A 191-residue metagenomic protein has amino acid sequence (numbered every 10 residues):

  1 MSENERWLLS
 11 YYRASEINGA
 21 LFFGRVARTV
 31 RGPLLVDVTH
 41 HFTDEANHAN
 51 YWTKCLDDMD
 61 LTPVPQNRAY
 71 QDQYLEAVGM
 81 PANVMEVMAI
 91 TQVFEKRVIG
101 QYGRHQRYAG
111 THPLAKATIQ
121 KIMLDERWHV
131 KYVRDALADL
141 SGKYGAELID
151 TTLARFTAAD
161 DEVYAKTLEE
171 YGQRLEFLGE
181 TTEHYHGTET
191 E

Functional and structural regions predicted by a protein language model:
M1-E191: Non-heme di-metal
